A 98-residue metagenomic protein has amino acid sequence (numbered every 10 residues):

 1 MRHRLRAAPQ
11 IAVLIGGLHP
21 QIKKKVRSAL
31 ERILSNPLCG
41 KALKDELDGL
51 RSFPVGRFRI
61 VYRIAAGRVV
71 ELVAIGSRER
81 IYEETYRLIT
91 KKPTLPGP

Functional and structural regions predicted by a protein language model:
M1-K25, A29, P98: Arg/Lys-rich, positively charged N-terminal/basic patches that mediate binding to nucleic acids
R2-R4, G16-G17, R63-P98: Enriched for short, Lys/Arg-rich terminal
A12, R27, K44, Y82-R87: Generic detector of well-ordered alpha-helical segments enriched in charged/polar residues, highlighting helical
K23-K25, K41-K44, K91-K92: Context-gated lysine
R32-P37: Short proline/glycine- and basic residue-enriched helix-capping loop/turn segments at helix->loop/beta transitions
L38-Y82: Basic/aromatic recognition patch in beta-strand/loop cores that engages polyanionic ligands
